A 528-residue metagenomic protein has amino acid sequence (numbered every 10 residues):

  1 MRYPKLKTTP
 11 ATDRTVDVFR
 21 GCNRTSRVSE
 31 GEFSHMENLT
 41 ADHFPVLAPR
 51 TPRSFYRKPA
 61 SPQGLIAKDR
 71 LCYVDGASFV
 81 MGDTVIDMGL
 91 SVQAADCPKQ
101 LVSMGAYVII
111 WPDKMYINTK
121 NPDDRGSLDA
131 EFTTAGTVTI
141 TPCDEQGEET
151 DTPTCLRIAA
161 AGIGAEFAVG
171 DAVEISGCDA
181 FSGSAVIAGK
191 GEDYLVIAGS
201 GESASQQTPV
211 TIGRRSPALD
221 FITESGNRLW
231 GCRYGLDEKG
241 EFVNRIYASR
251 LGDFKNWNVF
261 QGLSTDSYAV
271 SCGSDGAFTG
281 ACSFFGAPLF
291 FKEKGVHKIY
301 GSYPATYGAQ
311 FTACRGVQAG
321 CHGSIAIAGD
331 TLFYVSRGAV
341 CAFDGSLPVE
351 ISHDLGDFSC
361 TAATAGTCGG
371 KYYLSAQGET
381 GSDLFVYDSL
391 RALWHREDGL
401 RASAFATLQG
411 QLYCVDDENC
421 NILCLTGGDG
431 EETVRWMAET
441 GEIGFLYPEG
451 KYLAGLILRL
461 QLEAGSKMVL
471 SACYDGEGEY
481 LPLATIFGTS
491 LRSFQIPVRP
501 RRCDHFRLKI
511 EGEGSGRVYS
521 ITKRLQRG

Functional and structural regions predicted by a protein language model:
R2-R70, A77, D83, V317-G320 (+3 more regions): Beta-sheet repeat architectures centered on beta-propellers
S54-K58, R215-G366: Beta-propeller and closely related beta-pinwheel folds
S61-P62, A67-K68, M81-G105: Blade-loop segments of beta-propeller domains
K99-T137: Hydrophobic or amphipathic alpha-helical targeting/insertion segments
Y116, G235-K239, E379-G381, N419: Short glycine/acidic-enriched loop and turn motifs that connect beta-strands
T154-A160, I187-E202: A generic structural motif
I163-D193: Ser/Thr/Gly-rich low-complexity blocks that favor extended beta-strand/coil architectures
I175-G177, G199-R215: Surface-exposed interaction regions enriched in Ser/Thr/Asp/Glu that occur as long low-complexity tracts or repetitive
